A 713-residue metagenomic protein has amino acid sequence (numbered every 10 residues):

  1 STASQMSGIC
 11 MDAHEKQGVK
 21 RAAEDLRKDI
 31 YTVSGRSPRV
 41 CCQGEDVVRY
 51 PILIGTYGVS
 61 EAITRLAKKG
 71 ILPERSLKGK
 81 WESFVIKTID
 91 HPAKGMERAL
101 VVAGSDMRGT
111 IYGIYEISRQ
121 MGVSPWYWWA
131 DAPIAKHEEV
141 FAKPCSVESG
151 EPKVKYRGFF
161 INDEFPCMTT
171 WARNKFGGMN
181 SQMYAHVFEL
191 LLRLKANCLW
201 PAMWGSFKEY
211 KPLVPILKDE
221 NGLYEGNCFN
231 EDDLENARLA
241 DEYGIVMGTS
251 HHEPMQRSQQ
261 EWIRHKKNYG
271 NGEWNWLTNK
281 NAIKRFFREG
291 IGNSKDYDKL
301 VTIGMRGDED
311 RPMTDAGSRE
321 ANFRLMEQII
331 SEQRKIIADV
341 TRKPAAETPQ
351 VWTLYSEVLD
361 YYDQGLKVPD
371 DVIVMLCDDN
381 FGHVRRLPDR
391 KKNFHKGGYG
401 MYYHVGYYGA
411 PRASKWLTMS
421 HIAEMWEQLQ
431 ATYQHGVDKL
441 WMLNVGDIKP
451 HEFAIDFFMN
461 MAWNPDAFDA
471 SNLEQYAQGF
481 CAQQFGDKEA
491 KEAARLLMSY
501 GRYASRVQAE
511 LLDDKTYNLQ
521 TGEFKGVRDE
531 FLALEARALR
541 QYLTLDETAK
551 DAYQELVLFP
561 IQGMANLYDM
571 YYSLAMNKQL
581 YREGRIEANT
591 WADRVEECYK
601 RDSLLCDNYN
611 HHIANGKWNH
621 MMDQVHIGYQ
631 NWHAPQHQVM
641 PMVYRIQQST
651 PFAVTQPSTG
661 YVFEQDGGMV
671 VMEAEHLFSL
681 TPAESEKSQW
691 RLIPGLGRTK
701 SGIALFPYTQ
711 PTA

Functional and structural regions predicted by a protein language model:
S1-E151: Contiguous, structured surface segment used for ligand recognition
C10-Q17, A99-G104, N162-Q182, N197-C228 (+7 more regions): The substrate-binding groove and active-site-proximal loops of carbohydrate-active enzymes, especially glycoside
V40, I134-K143, Y210-L213, K218-E220 (+5 more regions): Gly/Pro-rich turn-and-neighbor structural signature
Y57-A62, V85, K94-P133, P215-K280 (+1 more regions): Hydrophobic or amphipathic alpha-helical targeting/insertion segments
S124-G178, Q182-A202, G397-G400, Y661-E673: An acidic-aromatic substrate-binding cleft motif
A135-E138, A477-H626: C-terminal non-catalytic alpha-helical accessory regions
L192, N197-F207, P212-L213, L223 (+4 more regions): Structured mid-domain segments that build the active-site/substrate or prosthetic-cofactor binding neighborhood
P641-A713: Extracytoplasmic
